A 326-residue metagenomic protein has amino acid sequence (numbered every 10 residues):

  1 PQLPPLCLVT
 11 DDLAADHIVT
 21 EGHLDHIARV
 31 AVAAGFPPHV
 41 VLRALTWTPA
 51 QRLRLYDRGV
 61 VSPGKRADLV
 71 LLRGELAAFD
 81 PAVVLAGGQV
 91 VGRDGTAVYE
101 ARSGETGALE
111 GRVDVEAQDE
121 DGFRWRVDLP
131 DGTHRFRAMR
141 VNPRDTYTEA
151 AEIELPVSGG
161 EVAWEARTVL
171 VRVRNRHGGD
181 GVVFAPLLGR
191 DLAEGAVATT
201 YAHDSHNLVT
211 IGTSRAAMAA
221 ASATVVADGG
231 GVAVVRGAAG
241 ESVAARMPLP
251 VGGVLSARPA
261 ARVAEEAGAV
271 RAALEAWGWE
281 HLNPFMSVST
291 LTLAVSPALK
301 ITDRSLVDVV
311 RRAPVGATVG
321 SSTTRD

Functional and structural regions predicted by a protein language model:
P1, L8-V9: Hydrophobic, small-residue-rich alpha-helical packing segments that form membrane-like cores
Q2-P4, D326: N-terminal intrinsically disordered, low-complexity, charge/repeat-rich segments that act as generic
D11-A15: Active-site beta-loop-alpha junctions enriched in small/polar residues
V19-A33, H39, R43-D326: Active-site microenvironment of metallo-dependent hydrolases
